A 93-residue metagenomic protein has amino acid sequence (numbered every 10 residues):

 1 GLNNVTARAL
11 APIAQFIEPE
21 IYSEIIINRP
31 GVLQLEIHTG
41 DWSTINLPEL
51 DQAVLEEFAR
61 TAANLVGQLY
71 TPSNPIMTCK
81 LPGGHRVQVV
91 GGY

Functional and structural regions predicted by a protein language model:
G1-S73, T78-P82: N-terminal accessory targeting/assembly segments
H85: P-loop NTPase nucleotide-binding module
V89: Conserved hydrophobic/aromatic pocket- or pore-lining residues that grip, position, or stack substrates in active sites
